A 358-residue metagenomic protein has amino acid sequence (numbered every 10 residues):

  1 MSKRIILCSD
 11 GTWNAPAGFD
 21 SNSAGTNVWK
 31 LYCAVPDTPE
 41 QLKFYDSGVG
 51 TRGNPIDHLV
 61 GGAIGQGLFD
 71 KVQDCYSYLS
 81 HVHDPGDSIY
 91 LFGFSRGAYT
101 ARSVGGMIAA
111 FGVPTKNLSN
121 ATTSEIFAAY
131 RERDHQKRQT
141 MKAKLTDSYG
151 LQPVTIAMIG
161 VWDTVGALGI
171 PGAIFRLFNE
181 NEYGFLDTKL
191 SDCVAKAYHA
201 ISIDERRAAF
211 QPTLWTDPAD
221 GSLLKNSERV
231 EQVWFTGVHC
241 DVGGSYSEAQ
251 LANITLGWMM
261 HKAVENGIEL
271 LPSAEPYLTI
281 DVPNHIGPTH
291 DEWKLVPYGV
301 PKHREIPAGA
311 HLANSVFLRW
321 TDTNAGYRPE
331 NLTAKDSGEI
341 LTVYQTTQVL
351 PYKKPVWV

Functional and structural regions predicted by a protein language model:
M1-V358: Active-site- or binding-pocket-proximal scaffold segments within functional domains
